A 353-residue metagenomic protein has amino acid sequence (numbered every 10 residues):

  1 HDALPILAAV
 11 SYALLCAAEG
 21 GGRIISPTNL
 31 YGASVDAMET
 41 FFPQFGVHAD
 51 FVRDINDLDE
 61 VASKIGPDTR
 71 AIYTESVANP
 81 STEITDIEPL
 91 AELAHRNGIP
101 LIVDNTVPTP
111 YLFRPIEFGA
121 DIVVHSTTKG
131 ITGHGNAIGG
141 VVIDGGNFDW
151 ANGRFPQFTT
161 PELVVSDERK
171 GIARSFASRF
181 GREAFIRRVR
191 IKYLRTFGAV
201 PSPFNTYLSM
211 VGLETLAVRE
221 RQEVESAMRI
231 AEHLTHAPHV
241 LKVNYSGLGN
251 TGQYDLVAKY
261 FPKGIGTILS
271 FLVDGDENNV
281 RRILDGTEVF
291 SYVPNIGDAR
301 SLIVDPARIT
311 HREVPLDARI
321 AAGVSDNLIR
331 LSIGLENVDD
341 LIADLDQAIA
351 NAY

Functional and structural regions predicted by a protein language model:
H1-D2: Single conserved hydrophobic/aromatic residue that forms the stacking wall/gate of nucleotide- or nucleobase-binding
P5-A237, N244: Conserved PLP-enzyme active-site core in the AAT-like
I6-A8, D298, L302: Short, glycine/charge-rich beta-strand/loop segments that flank catalytic centers and engage negatively charged groups
Y12, D59-S63, G252-V257, L302-A307: Short, solvent-exposed polar/charged micro-motifs at secondary-structure junctions
G21, G32, E39-T40, H48-A49 (+5 more regions): PLP-dependent enzyme catalytic core of the Aspartate aminotransferase-like
G135-N136, K263-I265, V324-N327: Short glycine-enriched loop/turn motifs at secondary-structure junctions
I143, S270-L272, S332-G334: Short hydrophobic/aromatic beta-strand micro-patches that form the beta-sheet surface supporting nucleotide- or nucleic
F197-V200, F204-L208, T215, E220-Q222 (+3 more regions): Conserved small-domain helix->loop->beta segment predominantly found in fold-type I
